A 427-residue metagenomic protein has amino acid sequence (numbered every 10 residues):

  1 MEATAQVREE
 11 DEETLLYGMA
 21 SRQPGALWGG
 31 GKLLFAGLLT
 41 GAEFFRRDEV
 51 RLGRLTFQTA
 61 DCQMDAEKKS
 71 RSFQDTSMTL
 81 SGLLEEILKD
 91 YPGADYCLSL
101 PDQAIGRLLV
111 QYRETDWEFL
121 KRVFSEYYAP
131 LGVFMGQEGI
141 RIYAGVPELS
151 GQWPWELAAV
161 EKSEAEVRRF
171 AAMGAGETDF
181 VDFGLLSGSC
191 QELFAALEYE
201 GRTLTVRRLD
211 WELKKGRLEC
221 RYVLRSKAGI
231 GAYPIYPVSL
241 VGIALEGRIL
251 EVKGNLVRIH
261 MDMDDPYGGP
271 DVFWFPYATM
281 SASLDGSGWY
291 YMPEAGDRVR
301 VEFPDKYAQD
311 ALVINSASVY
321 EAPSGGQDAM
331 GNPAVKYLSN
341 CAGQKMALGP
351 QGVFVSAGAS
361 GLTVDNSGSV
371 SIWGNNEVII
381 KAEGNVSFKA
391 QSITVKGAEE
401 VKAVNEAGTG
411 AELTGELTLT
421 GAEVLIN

Functional and structural regions predicted by a protein language model:
E12-D95, L108-L109, K121-S125, F134: Surface-exposed cap/loop segments at beta↔alpha junctions
Y17-S21, C190-E192, M292-P293: Short, well-ordered loop/turn sites that connect or cap secondary structure elements
W28-L33, D90, E200-L204, E302-Q309: Short, charged beta-turn/beta-strand-edge "cap" motif at the junction between a beta-strand and an adjacent loop
L34-F44, R202-E212, G247: Short beta-strand-centered aromatic/proline hotspots
R47-D48, M78, G82-C97, P101-A228: Extended, domain-scale alpha-helical bundle/helix-rich regions
A60, S77-C97, L250-V272: Glycine-rich, acidic and aromatic/proline-enriched surface loops and short helix-turn segments that act as binding
I87, V123, V133, P266-Y267 (+1 more regions): Right-handed beta-helix
T205-E212, G216-L348: Exposed beta-strand/loop interface patches that mediate assembly or binding
